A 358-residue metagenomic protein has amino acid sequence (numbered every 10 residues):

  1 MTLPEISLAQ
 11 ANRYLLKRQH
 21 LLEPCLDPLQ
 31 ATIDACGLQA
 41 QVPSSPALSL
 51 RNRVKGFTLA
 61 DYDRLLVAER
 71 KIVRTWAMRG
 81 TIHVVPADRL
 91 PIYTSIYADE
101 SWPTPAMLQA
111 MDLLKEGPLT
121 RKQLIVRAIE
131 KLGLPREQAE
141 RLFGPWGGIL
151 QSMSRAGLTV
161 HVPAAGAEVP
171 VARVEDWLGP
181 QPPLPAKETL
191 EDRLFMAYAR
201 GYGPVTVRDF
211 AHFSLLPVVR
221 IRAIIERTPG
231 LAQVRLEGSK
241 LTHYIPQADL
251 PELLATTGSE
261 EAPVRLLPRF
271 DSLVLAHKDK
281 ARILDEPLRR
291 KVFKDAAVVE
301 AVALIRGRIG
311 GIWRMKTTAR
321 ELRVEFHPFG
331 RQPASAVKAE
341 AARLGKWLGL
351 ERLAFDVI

Functional and structural regions predicted by a protein language model:
M1-V274, K278-A281, D285-I358: Long, low-complexity intrinsically disordered regions
